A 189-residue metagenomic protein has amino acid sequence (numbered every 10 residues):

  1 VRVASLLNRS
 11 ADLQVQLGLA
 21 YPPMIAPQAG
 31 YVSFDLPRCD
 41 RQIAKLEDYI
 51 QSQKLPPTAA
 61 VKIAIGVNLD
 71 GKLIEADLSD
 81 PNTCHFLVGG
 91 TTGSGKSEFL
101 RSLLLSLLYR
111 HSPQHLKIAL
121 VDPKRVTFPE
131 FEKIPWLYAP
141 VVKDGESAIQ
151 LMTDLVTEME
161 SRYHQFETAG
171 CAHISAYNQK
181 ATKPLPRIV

Functional and structural regions predicted by a protein language model:
R2-S5, D12-Q16, I25-D35, Y49-A172 (+1 more regions): P-loop NTPase catalytic phosphate-binding loop
L19-A20: Flexible helix-coil linker/hinge segments at domain or subdomain boundaries
R38-L46: Structured alpha/beta interaction-core segments
